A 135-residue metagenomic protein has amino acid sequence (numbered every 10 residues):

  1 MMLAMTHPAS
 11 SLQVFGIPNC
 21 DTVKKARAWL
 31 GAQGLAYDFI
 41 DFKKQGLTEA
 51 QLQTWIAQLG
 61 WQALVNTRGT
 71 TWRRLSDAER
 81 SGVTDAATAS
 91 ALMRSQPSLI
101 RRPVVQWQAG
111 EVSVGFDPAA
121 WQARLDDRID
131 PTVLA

Functional and structural regions predicted by a protein language model:
M1-A4: Short, Lys/Arg-enriched N-terminal segments with co-localized hydrophobic residues within the first ~10-30 amino acids
T6-Q33, Y37-Q45: Local sequence-structure signature of Cys/Sec-based thiol-disulfide redox active-site neighborhoods
F42-A135: Thiol/selenol-based redox catalytic cores and closely related redox-interacting motifs
